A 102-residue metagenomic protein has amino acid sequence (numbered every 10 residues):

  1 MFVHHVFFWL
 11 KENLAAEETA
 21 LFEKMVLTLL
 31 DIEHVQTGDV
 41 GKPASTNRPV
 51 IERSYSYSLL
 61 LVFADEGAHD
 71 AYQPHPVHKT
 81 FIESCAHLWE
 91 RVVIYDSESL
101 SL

Functional and structural regions predicted by a protein language model:
M1-S56, A64-A71, E98-L102: Short S/T/G/P-rich N-terminal loop/turn motif that feeds into the first structured element of a domain
E66-V93: C-terminal structural segments of small proteins and small subunits
